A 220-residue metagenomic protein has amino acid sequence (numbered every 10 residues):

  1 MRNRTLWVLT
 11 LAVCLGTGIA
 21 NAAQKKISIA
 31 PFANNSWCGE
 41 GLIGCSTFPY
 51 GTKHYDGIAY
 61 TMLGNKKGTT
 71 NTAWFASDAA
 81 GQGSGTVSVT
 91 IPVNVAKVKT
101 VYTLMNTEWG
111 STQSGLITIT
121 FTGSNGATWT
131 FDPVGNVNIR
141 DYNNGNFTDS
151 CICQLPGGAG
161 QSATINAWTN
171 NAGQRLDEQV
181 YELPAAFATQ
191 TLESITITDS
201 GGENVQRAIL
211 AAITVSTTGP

Functional and structural regions predicted by a protein language model:
M1-L9: Bacterial N-terminal signal peptides that target proteins for export
R2, G16-A23: Bacterial Sec-dependent N-terminal signal peptides
V8-T17: Bacterial N-terminal signal peptides
N21-G219: N-terminal/edge-of-domain interface segments
